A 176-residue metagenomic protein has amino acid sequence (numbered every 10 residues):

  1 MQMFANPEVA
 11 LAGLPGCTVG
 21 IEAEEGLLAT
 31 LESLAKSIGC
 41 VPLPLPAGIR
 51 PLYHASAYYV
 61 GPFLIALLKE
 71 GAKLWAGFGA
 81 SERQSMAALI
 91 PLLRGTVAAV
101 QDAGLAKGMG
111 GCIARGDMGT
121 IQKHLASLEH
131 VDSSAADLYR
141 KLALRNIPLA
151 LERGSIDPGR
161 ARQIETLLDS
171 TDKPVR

Functional and structural regions predicted by a protein language model:
M1-H54: Rossmann-fold dinucleotide-binding core
G20-E22, I65-L68, S155-R162: A general structural signal for short secondary-structure boundary/capping elements
L31, G71, N146: Aromatic/hydrophobic pocket-lining residues that form π-stacking "cages" and hydrophobic walls in ligand
P42, G48-V131, A135: Helical "substrate-binding/catalytic lid" subdomain of Rossmann-like NAD(P)-dependent dehydrogenases/reductases
L105-R176: C-terminal active-site/capping subdomain that shapes the small-molecule cofactor and substrate pocket of enzyme
